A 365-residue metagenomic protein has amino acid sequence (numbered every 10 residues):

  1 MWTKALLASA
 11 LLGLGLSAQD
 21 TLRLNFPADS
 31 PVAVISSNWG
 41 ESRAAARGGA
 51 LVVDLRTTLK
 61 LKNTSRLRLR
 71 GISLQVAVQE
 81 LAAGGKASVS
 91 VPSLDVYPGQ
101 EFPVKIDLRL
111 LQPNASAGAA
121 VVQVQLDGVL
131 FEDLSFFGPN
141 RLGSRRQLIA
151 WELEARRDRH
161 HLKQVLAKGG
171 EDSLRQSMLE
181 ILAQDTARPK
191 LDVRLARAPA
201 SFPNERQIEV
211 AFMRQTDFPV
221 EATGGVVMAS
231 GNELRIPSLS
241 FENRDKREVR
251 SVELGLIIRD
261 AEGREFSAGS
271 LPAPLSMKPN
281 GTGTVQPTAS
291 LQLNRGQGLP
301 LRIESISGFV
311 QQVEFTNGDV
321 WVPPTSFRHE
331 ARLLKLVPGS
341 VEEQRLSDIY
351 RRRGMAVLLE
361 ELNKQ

Functional and structural regions predicted by a protein language model:
M1-A5: Positively charged n-region of N-terminal signal peptides that target proteins for export
L6-A18: Hydrophobic h-region of N-terminal signal peptides that target proteins for export in Gram-negative bacteria
Q19-R56, T64, L81, Q147-S238 (+3 more regions): Low-complexity, acidic Ser/Thr/Pro/Gly-rich terminal tails and inter-domain linkers that flank the onset of structured
L55, L69-L74, A117-V124, E233 (+2 more regions): Short coil-to-beta strand junction motifs in C2/discoidin
T64-A83, D127-G128, R244-E265, Q311: Short acidic, flexible loop segments centered on an aromatic residue
L81-A117, E262-L301: Intrinsically disordered, low-complexity Pro/Gly/Ser/Thr-rich segments with frequent PxxP/GP/PP motifs and embedded
G85-K86, L134-G143, E265-S267, G318-F327: Beta-sandwich strand segments
P113-D133, R295-N317: Short, surface-exposed ligand- or partner-binding patches at beta-edge/loop junctions that are enriched in aromatics
